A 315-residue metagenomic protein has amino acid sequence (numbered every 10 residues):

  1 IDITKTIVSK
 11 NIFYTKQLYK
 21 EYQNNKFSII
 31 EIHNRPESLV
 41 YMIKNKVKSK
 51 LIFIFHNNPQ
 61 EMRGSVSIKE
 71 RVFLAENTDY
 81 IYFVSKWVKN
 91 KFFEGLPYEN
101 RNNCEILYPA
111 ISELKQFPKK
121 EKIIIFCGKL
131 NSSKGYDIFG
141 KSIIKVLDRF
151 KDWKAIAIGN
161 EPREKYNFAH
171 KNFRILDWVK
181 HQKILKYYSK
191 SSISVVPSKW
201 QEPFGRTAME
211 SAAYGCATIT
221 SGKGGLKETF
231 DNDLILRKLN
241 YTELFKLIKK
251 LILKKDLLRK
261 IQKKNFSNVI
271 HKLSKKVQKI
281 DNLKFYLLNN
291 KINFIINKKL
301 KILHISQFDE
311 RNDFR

Functional and structural regions predicted by a protein language model:
I32-S38, F55: Short His-centered aromatic/hydrophobic patch
G64, R71-N102: A short, active-site helix/loop in glycosyltransferases that binds the activated sugar's phosphate group
Y82, K115-K134, G140-I144, I156 (+1 more regions): Conserved donor-binding/catalytic core segment of Leloir-type glycosyltransferases
K115, D256-F294: A charged, aromatic-enriched C-terminal amphipathic alpha-helix characteristic of glycosyltransferases across folds
E164-Q182: Nucleotide-activated donor-binding/catalytic signature segment of Leloir-type glycosyltransferases, i.e., the conserved
S189-P203: Acidic donor-binding loop of glycosyltransferase active sites
C216-T220: Short hydrophobic beta-strand element within catalytic cores of glycosyltransferases and related nucleotide-activated
N232-T242, K250-D256: Conserved acidic donor-binding segment of nucleotide-sugar-dependent glycosyltransferases
